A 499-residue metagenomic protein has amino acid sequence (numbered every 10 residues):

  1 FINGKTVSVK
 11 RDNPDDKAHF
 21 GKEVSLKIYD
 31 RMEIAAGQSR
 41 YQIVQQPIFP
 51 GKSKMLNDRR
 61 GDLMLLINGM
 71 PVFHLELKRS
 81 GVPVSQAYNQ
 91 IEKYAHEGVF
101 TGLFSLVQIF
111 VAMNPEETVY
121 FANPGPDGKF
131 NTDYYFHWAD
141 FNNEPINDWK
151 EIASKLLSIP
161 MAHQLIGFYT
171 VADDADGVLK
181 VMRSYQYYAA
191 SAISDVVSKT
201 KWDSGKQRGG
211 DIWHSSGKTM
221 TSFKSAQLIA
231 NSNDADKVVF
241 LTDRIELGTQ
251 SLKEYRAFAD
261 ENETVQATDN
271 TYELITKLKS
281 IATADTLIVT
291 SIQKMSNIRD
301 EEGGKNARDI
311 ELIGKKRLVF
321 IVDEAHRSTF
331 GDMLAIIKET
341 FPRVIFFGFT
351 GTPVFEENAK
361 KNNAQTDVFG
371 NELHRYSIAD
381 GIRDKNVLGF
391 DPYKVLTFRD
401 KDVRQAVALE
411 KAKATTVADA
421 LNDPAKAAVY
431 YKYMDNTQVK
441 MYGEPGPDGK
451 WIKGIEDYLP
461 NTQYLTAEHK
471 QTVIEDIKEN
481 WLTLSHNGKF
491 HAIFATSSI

Functional and structural regions predicted by a protein language model:
F1-K237, E246, Q250-N262, T283 (+4 more regions): ATP-dependent helicase/translocase motor core
F110-A112, I288-S291, F320, I345-T350: Structural recognition of the conserved hydrophobic beta-strand(s) that form the central parallel beta-sheet of P-loop
I212, F240, F494: Hydrophobic anchor at the beta1->P-loop junction of P-loop NTPases
H214-S216, E324-S328, T340-N358, K385: Conserved helicase ATPase motor motifs in RecA-like P-loop NTPase domains
T271-I288, L312: Conserved motor-coupling elements within RecA-like helicase/translocase cores
T286-V322, R327-I336: Conserved RecA-like ASCE ATPase "motif II neighborhood" in helicase/translocase motors
A359-K489: Interdomain helical connector at the RecA1-RecA2 junction of SF1/SF2 helicase-like NTPases
